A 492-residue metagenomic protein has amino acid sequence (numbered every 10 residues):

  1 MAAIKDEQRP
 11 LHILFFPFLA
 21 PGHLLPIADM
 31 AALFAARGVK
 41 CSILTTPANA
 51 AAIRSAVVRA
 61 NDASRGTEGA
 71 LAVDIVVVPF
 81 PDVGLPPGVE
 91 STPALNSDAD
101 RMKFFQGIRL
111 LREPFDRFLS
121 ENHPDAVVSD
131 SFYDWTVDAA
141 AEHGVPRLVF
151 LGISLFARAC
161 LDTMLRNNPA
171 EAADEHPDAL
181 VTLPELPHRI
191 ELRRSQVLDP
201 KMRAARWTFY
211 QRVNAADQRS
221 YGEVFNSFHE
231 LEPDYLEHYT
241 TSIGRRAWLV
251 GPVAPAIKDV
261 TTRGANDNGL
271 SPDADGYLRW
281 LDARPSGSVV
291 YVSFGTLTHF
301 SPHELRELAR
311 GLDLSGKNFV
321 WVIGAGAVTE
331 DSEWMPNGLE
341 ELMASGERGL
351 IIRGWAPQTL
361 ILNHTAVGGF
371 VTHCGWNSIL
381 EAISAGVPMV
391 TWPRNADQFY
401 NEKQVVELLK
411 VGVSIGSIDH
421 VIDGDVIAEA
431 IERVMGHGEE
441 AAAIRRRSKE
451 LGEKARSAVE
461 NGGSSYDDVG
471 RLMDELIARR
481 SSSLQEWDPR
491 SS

Functional and structural regions predicted by a protein language model:
M1-H229, P233-S492: Glycosyltransferase specificity loop/lid
